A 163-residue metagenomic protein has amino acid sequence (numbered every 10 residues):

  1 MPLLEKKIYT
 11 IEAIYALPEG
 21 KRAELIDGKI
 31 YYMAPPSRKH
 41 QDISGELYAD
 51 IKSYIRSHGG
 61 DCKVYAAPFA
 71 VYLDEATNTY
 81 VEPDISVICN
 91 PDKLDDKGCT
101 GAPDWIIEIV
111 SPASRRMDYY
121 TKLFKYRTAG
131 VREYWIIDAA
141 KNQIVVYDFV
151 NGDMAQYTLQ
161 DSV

Functional and structural regions predicted by a protein language model:
M1-V163: Gly/Pro/Ser/Thr-rich low-complexity, intrinsically disordered segments predominantly at protein N-termini
